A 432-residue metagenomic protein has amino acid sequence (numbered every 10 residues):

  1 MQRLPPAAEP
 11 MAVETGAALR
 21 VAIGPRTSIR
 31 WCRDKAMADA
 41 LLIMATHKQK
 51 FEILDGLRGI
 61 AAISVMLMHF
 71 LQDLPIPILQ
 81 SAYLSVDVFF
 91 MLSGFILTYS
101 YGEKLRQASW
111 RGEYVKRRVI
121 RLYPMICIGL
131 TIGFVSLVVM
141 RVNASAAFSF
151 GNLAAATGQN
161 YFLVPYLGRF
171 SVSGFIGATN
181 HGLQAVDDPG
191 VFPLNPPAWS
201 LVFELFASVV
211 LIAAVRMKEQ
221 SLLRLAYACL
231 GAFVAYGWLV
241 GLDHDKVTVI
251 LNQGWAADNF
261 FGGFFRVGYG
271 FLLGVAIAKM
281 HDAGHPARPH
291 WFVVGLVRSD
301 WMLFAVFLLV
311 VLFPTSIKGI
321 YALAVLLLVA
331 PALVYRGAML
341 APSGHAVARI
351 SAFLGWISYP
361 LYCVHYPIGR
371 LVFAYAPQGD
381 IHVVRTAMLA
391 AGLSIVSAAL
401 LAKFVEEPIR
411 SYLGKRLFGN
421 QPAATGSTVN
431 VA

Functional and structural regions predicted by a protein language model:
C32-F51: Short, Lys/Arg-rich, polar N-terminal cytosolic tail immediately upstream of the first transmembrane signal-anchor
Q49-K104, I120-L130, V267, F271 (+2 more regions): Functionally critical transmembrane alpha-helices in membrane proteins and complexes, commonly lining
I63-F70, V135, L230-D243, W301-S316: Aromatic-anchored segments of alpha-helical transmembrane domains
L84, E103-Y166, A207, G262 (+8 more regions): Transmembrane alpha-helical segments and their boundary/interface "anchor" motifs in multi-pass integral membrane
S85-G102, W199-E219, Y227-H290, A322-H345 (+1 more regions): Specific transmembrane alpha-helix
F95, F271, R298-E407: Alpha-helical transmembrane segments of multi-pass integral membrane proteins
C127-L205, V325-G337: Membrane-interface helix-loop-helix regions
P408-A432: Membrane-proximal cytoplasmic C-terminal regulatory module of class A 7TM GPCRs
